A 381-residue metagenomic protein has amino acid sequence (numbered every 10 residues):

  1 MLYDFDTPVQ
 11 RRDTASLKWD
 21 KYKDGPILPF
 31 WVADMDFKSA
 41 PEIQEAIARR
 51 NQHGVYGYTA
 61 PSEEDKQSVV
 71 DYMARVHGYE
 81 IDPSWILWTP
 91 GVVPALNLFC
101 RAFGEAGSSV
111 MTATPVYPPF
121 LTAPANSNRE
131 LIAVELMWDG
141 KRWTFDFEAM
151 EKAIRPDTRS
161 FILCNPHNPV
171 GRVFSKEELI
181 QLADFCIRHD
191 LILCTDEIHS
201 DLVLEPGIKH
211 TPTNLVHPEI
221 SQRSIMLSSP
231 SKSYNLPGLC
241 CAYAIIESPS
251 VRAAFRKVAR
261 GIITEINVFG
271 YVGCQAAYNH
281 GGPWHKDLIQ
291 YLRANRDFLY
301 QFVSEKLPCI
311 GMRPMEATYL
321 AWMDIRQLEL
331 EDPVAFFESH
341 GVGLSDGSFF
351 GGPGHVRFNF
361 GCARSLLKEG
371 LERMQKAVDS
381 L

Functional and structural regions predicted by a protein language model:
L2-G91, L98, A277-H280, S380-L381: N-terminal small-domain helix-loop-helix segment of the aminotransferase-like
E45, P218-R293, E372: Conserved core segment of the aminotransferase class I/II
Y56-D184, D201-L202, I208-E219, E372: Conserved core of the PLP fold type I
D82-P83, P314-L320, G351-P353: Short Gly/Ser/Thr- and Asp/Glu-enriched loop/turn motifs at secondary-structure junctions
S127, R188-H189, I220, H340 (+1 more regions): Helix C-cap/helix->beta junction micro-motif
E151-K152, A335-S345, F349-L381: PLP-dependent enzyme catalytic core of the Aspartate aminotransferase-like
Q275, Y291-Y300, M312-D324: Conserved glycine-rich beta-strand-loop-beta hairpin in the small C-terminal domain of fold type I
